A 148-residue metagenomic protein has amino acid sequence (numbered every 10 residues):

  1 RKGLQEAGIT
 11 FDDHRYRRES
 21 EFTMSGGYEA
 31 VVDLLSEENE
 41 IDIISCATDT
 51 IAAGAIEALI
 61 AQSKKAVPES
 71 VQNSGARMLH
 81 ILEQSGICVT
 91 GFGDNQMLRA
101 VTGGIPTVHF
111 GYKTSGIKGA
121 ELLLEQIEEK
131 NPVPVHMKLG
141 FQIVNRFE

Functional and structural regions predicted by a protein language model:
R1-E148: Bacterial carbohydrate/catabolite-sensing allosteric modules
